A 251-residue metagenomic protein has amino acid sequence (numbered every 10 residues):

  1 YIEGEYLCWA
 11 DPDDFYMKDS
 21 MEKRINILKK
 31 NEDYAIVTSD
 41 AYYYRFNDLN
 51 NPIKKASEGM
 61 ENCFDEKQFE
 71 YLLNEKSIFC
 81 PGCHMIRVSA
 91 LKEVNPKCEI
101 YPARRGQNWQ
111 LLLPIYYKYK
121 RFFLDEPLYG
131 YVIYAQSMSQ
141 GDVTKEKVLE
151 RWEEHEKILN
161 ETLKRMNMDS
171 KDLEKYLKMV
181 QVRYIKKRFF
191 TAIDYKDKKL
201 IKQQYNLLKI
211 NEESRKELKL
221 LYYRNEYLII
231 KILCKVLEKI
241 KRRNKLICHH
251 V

Functional and structural regions predicted by a protein language model:
G4, I36-D40, L124, Y131: Short glycine/serine/threonine-enriched helix-capping/active-site loop that flanks the nucleotide-sugar donor pocket
L7: Short aromatic/hydrophobic "clamp" motif used to bind/position activated sugar donors
D11-F15, D40: The conserved acidic donor/metal-binding loop of glycosyltransferases
M21-I53: Conserved donor NDP-sugar-binding/catalytic core segment of glycosyltransferases
M60-K145: Conserved nucleotide-sugar donor-binding catalytic segment
E61-K67, R104, L128-A135, G141-S170 (+1 more regions): Catalytic core of nucleotide-sugar-dependent glycosyltransferases
E66, M85, E150-M179, K239-V251: C-terminal, non-catalytic tails of nucleotide-sugar-dependent glycosyltransferases
F189-V251: Membrane-interface aromatic/basic loop that binds lipid-linked glycans or pyrophosphate carriers, typified by
